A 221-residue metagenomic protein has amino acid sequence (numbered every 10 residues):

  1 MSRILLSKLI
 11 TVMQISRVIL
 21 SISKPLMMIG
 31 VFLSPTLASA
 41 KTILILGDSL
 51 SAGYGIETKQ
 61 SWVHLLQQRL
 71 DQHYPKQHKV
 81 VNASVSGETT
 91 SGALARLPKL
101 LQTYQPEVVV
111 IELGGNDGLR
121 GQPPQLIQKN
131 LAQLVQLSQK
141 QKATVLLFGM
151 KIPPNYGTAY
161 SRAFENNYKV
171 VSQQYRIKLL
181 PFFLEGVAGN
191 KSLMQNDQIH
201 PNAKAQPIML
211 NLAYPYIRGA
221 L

Functional and structural regions predicted by a protein language model:
S2-L26: Bacterial N-terminal signal peptides that target proteins for export
L26, K41-I43, K204, L221: Catalytic-site microenvironment of enzymes that process N-acetyl-hexosamine-containing cell-wall polysaccharides
L26-F32: Sec-dependent N-terminal signal peptides
A38-S86, L97-Q105: Serine-esterase "nucleophile elbow" of acetyl-processing enzymes
G55, V81-T89, G118-Q122, Q198: Acidic/histidine-rich helix-loop elements that form or flank divalent-metal/phosphate-binding sites at the catalytic
K76, L94-L221: Alpha-helical cap/lid subdomain in secreted, periplasmic, or secretory-pathway luminal O-acyl-processing enzymes
